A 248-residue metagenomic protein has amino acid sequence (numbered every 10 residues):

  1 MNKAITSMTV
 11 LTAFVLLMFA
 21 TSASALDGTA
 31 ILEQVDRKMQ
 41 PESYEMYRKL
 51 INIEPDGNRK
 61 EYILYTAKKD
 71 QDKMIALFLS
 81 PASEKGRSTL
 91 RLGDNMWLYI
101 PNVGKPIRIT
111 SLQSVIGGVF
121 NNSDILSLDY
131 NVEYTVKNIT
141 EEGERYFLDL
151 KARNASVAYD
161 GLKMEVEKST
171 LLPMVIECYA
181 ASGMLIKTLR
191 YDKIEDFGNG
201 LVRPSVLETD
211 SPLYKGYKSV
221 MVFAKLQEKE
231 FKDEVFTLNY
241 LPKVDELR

Functional and structural regions predicted by a protein language model:
M1-L11: Bacterial N-terminal signal peptides that target proteins for export
F14-M18: Sec-dependent N-terminal signal peptides of Gram-positive bacterial secreted proteins and lipoproteins
A20-S22: N-terminal signal peptide c-region/cleavage motif recognized by signal peptidases
A25-S43, K49-I51, N58-K60, S83-D160 (+3 more regions): Flexible, processing/modification-adjacent segments and terminal tails in exported/periplasmic/extracellular proteins
V35, L64-K68, R190-G198: Extended lipid/amphipathic-ligand handling interfaces
Y44-E45, D70: Extracellular or lumenal secretory-pathway regions
I75-E84: N-terminal post-signal-peptidase region of extra-cytosolic proteins
S127, G143-L238: Gly/Pro-enriched, hydrophobic low-complexity segments that function as extracytoplasmic propeptides/linkers
